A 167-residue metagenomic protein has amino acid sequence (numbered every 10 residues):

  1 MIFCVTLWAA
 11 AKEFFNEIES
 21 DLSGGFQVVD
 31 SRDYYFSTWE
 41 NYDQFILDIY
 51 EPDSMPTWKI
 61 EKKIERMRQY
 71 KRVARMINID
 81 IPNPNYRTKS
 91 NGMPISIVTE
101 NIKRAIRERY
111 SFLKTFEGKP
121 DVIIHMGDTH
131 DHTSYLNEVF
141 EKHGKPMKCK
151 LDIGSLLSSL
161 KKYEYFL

Functional and structural regions predicted by a protein language model:
M1-L167: Non-catalytic terminal and connector segments of soluble metabolic enzymes
